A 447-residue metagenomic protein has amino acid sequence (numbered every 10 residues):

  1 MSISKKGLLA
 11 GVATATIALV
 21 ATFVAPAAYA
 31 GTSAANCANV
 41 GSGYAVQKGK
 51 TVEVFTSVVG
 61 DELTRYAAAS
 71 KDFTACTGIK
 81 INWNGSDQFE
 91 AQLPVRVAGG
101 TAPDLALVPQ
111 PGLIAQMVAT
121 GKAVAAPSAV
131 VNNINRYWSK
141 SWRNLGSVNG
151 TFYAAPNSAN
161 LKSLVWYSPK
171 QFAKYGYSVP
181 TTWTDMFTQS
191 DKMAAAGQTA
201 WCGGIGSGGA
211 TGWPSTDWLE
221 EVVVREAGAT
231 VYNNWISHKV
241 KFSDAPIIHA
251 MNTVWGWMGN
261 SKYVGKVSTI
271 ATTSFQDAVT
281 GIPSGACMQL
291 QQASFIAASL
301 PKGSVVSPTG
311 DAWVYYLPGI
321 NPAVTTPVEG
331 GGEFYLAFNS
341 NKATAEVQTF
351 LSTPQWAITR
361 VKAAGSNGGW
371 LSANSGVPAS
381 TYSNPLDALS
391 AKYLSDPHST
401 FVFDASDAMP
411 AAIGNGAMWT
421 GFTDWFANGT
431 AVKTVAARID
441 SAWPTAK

Functional and structural regions predicted by a protein language model:
A34-V46, P111-S163, P214: Hinge/lid segment of periplasmic solute-binding proteins
K48-V59, I79-N84, L105, Y153 (+1 more regions): Short, well-ordered beta-strand elements
K71-K140, S147, K170-T181, T280-G281 (+3 more regions): Extracytoplasmic "Venus flytrap"/periplasmic binding protein-like
V95-R96, P103-D104, I134-K170, V324-V328 (+2 more regions): A structural signal for short loop-to-beta-strand junctions that line the ligand-binding cleft of periplasmic/secreted
Y153-P156, F187-V240: Extracytoplasmic/periplasmic solute-binding protein
I236-T269: Glycine-centered hinge/linker elements that transmit conformational signals in sensory and ligand-binding systems
K302-G368: Extracytoplasmic/periplasmic substrate-recognition and gating elements
S372-A373, A388-P444: C-terminal capping/gating helix-and-loop segments adjacent to ligand/active sites or protein-protein/ligand interfaces
